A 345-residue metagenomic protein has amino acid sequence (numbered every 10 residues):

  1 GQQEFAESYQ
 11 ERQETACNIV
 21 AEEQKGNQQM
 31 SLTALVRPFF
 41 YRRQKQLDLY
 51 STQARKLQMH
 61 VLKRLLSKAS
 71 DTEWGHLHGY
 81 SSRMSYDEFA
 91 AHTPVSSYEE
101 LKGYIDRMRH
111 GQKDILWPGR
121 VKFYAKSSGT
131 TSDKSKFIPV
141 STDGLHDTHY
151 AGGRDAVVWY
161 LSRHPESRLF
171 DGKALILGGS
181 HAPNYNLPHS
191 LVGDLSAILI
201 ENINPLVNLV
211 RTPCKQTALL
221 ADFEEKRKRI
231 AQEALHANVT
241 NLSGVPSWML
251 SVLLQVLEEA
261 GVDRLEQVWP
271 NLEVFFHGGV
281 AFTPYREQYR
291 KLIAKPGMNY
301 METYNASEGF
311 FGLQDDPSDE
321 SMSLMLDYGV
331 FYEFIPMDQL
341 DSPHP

Functional and structural regions predicted by a protein language model:
Q3-S8, R12, Q24: Cationic, low-complexity basic patches in intrinsically disordered or flexible, solvent-exposed regions
G26-H76, S81, F89-S96, Y104-R107 (+2 more regions): Active-site glycine/GP-rich loop and adjacent strand/helix microenvironment that borders small-molecule binding pockets
K56, H60-Y124, S135-V140, D147 (+2 more regions): Active-site diphosphate/adenylate-binding microenvironment
A125-T131: Conserved helicase ATPase motor motifs in RecA-like P-loop NTPase domains
A156-N208, T217: Conserved AMP-binding loop of ANL adenylate-forming enzymes
